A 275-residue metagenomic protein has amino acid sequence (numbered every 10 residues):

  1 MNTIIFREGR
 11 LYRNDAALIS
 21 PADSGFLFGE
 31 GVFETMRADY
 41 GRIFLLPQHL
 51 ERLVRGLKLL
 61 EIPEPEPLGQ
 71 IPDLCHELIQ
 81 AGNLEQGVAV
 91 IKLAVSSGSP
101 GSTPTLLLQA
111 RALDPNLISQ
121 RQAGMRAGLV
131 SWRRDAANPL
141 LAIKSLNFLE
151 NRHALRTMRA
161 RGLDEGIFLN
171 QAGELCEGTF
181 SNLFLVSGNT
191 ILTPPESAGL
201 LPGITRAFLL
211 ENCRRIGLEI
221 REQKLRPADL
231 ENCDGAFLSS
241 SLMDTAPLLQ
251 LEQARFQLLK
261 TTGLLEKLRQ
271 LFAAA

Functional and structural regions predicted by a protein language model:
M1-I167, Q171-E174, S197, E211-A275: Conserved alpha/beta cores of soluble small-molecule-handling proteins
E174-E196: Glycine- and Gly-Pro-enriched alpha-helical subdomains that act as flexible, kink-prone "lid/hinge" or packing modules
G203-F208: Feature captures the catalytic cores and cofactor-binding loops of soluble hydro-lyases/lyases that act on carboxylate
